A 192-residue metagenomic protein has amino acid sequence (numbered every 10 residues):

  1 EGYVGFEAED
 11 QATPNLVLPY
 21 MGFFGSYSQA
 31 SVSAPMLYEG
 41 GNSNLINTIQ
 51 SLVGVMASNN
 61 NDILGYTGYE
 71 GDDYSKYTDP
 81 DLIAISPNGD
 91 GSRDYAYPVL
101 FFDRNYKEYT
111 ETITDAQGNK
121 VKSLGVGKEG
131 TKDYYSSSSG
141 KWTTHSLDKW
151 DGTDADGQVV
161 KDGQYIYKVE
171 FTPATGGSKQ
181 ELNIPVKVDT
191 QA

Functional and structural regions predicted by a protein language model:
E1-A30: Terminal connector regions
E1-Y3, P35-L37, D94, G163: Short, solvent-exposed loop/turn segments enriched in Ser/Thr/Gly
Y20-I49, T190-A192: Low-complexity, Pro/Ser/Thr- and charge-rich linker/hinge segments at domain boundaries
G41, L45-A192: Short loop/turn motifs at secondary-structure boundaries
